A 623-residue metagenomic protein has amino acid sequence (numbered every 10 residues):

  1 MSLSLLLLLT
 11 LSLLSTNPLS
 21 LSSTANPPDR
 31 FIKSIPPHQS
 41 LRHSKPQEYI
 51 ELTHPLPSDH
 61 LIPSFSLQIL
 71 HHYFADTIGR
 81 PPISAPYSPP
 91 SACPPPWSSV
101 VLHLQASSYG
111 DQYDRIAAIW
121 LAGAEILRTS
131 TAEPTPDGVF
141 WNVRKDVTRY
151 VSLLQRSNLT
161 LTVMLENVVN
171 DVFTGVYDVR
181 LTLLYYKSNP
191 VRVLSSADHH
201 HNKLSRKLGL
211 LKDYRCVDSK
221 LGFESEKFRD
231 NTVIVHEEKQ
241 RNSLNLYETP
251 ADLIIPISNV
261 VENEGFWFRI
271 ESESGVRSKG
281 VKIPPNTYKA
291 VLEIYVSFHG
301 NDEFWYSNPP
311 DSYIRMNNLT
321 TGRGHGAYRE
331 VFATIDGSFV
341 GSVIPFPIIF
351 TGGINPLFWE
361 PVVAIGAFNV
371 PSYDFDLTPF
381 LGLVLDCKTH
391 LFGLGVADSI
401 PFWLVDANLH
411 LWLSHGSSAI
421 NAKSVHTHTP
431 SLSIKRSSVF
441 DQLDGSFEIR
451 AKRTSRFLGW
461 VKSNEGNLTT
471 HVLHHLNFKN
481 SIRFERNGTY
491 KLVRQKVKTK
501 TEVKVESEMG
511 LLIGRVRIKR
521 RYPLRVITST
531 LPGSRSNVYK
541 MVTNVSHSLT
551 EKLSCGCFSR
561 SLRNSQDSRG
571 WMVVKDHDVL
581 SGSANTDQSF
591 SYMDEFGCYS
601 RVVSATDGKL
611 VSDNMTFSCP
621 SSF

Functional and structural regions predicted by a protein language model:
S2-F623: Extracellular/secretory-pathway and virion-surface proteins
